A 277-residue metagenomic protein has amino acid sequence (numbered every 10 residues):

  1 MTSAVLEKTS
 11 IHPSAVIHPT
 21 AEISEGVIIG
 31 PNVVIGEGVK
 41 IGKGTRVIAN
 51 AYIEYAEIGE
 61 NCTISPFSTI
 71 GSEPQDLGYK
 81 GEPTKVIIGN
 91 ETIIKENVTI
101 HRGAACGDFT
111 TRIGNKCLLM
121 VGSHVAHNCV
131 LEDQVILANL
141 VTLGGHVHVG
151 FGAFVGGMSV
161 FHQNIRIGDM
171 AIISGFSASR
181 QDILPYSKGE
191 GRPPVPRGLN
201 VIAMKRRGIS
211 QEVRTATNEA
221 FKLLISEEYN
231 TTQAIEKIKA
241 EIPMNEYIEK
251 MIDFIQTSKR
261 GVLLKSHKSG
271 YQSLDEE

Functional and structural regions predicted by a protein language model:
M1-S14, P19-T20, E25-G26, N61 (+6 more regions): Terminal amphipathic alpha-helical/low-complexity segments used for targeting or macromolecular assembly
V5-L6, S10-V195: Structural signal for interior beta-strand "rungs" in well-ordered beta-sheet cores of soluble enzyme domains
